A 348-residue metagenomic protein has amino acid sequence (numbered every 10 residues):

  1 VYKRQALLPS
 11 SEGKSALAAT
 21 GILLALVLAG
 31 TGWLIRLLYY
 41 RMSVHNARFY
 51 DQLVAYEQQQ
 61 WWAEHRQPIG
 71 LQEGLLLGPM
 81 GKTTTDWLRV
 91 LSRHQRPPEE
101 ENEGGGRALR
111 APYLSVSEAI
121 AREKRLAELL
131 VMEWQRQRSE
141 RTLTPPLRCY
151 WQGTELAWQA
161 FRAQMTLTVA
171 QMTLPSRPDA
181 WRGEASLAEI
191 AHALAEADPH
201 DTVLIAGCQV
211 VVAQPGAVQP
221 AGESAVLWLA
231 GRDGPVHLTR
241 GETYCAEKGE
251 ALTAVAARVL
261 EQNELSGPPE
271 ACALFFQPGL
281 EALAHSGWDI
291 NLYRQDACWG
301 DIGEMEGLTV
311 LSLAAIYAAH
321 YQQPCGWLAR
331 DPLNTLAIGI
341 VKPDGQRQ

Functional and structural regions predicted by a protein language model:
K3-E189, A195, H200-T202, Q209-Q348: Conserved "HGTGT" condensation-loop signature of ketosynthase/thiolase-family condensing enzymes that catalyze
